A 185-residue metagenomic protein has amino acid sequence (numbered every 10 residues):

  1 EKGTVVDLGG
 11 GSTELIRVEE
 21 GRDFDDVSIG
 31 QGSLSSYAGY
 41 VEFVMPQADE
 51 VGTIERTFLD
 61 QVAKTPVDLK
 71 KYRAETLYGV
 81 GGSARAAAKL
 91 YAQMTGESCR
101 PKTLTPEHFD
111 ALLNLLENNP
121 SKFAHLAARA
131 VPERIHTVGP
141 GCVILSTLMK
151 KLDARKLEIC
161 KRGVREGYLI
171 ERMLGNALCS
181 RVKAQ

Functional and structural regions predicted by a protein language model:
E1-K2, R17-Q185: Helical "lid/coupling" subdomains associated with nucleotide-phosphate turnover
K2-S12: A generic, well-ordered mixed alpha/beta core segment in the N-terminal half of proteins
